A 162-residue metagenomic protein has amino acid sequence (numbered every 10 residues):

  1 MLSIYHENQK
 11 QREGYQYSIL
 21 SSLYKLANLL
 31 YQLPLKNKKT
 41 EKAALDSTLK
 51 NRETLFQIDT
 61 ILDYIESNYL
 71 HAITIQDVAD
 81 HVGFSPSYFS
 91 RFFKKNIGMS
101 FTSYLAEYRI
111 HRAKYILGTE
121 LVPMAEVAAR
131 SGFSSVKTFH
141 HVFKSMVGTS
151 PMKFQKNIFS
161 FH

Functional and structural regions predicted by a protein language model:
M1: Aromatic/histidine-rich interaction motifs
N8-I19, N28-D63, S67, Q76-V82 (+2 more regions): Short, Lys/Arg-enriched, Trp-marked, Pro/Gly-tolerant hinge/linker segments that flank
D59, D63, S67, A72-Q76 (+3 more regions): Terminal helix-turn-helix DNA-binding modules in bacterial transcription factors
D80, F89, L121: Helix-turn-helix DNA-binding module
